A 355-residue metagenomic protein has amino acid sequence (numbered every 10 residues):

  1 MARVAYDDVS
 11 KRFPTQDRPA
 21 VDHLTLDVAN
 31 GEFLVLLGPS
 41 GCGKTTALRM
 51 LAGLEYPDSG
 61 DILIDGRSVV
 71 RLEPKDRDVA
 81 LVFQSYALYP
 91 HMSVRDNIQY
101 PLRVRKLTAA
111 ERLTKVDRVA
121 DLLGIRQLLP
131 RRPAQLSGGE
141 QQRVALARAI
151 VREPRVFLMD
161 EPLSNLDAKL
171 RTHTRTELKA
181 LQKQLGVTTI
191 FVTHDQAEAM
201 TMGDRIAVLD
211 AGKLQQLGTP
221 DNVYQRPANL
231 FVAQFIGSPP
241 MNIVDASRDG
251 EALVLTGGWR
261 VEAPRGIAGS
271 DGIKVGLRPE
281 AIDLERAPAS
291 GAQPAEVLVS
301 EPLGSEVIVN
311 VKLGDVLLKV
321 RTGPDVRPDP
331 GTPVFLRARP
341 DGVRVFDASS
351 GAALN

Functional and structural regions predicted by a protein language model:
M1-R3, K11-H23, L72-D76: A short, flexible loop at the N-terminus of ABC-type nucleotide-binding domains that lies
Y6, P340: Conserved catalytic Walker-motif region of ABC-type ATPase nucleotide-binding domains
L37-P39: The feature captures the beta-strand-to-loop junction immediately N-terminal to the Walker
A52: Helix-to-loop junction immediately C-terminal to a conserved catalytic motif
G60-S68: Conserved ABC transporter NBD signature motif
P74-F231: ABC ATPase nucleotide-binding domains
A228-V275, E280-L298, V307, V311-R327: ATPase nucleotide-binding modules
